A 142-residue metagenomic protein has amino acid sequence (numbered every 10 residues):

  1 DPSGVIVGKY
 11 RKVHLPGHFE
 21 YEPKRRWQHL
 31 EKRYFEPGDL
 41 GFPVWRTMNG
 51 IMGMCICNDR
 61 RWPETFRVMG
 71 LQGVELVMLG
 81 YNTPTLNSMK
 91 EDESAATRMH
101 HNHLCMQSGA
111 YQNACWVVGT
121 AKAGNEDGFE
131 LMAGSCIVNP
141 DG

Functional and structural regions predicted by a protein language model:
D1-L104: Active-site catalytic loop in hydrolytic enzyme cores
Q112-G142: C-terminal beta-strand edge segments of enzyme domains
